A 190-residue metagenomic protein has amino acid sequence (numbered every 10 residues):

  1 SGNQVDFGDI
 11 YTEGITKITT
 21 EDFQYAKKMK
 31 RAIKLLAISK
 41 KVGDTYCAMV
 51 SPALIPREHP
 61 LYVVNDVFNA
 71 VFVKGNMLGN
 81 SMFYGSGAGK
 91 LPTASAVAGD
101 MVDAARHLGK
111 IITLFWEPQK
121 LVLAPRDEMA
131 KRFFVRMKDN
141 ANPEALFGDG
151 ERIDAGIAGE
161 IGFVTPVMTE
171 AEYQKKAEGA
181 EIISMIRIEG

Functional and structural regions predicted by a protein language model:
S1-V63, F68-A70, G89: Substrate-binding/catalytic subdomain of NAD(P)-dependent oxidoreductase enzymes
G2-V5, Y11-K17, V97, I153 (+1 more regions): Short, exposed beta-strand "edge-strand" segments with a Pro/Gly-rich flavor and a Y/T-containing core
K17, K27-K30, K34, K40-K41 (+7 more regions): Context-gated lysine
I18-R31, N80-A88, P92, G150-A158: Short secondary-structure transition/capping segments
I38-K41, A53-E58, N76-L78, K138-N142 (+2 more regions): Generic structural motif
Y46-R136: Catalytic, metal-anchored helix/loop core of enzyme active sites in primary metabolism
M101-G190: A conserved regulatory-domain signal marking ACT and ACT-like small-molecule sensing domains and adjacent regulatory
